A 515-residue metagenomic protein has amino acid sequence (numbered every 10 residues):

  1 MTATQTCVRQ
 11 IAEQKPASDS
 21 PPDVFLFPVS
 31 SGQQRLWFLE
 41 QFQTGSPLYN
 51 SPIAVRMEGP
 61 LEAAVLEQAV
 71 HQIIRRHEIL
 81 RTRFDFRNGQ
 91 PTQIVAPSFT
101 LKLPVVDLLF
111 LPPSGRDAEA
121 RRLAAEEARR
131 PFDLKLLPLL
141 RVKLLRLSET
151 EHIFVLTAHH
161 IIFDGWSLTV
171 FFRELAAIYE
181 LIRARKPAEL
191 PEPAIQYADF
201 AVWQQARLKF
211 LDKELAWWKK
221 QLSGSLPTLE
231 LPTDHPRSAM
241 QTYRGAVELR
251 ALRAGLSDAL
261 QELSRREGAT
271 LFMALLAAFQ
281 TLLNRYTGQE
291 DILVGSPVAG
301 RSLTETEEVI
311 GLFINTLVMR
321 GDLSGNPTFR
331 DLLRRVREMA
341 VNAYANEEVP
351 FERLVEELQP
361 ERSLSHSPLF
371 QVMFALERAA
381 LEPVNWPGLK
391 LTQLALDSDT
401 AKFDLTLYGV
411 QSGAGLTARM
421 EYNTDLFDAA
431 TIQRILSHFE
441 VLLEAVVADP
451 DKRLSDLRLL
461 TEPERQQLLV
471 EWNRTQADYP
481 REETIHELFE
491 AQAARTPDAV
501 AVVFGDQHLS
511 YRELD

Functional and structural regions predicted by a protein language model:
M1-K15, G32, A69-R122, I178 (+2 more regions): Non-catalytic N-terminal regions of enzymes
Q34-T44, P52-P60, V70-Q72, F86 (+14 more regions): Adenylate-forming
F84-R87, R185-A194, I292-L293, L454-D456: Short, glycine/acidic-rich hinge or "gate" loops at secondary-structure transitions that mediate conformational
D164: A Lys-centered signature of the CheY-like receiver
F171: Glycine-rich loop/hinge motif
A430, A501-D515: Conserved AMP-binding/adenylate-forming core of the ANL superfamily
